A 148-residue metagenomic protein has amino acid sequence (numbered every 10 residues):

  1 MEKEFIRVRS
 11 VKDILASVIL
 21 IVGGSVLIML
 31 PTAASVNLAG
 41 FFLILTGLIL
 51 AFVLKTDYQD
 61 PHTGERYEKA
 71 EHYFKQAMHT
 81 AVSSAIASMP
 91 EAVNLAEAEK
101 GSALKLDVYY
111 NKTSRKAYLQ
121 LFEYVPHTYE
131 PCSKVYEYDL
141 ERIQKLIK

Functional and structural regions predicted by a protein language model:
E4-V11, A39-H72: Transmembrane-cytosolic junction motif
V11-L30, L43-T46: Canonical alpha-helical transmembrane segments of integral membrane proteins
L20-G23, Y110-Y118: Short cationic/low-complexity microdomains
M29-A39: Membrane-helix interface and helix-disruption motif detector
Y58-N111: Cytosolic juxtamembrane segments of membrane proteins
K116-K148: A membrane-cytosol interface segment of integral membrane proteins
